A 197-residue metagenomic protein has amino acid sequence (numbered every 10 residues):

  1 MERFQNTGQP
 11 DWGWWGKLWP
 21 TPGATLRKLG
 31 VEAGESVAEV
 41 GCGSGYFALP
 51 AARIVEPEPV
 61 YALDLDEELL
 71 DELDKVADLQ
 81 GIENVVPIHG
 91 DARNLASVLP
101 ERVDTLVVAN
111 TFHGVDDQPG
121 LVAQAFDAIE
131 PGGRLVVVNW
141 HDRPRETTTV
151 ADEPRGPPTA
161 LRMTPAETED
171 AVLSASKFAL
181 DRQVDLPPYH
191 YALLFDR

Functional and structural regions predicted by a protein language model:
M1-P10: N-terminal, positively charged/glycine-rich alpha-helical extensions of SAM-dependent methyltransferases
Q9-P10, W14-G16, R134-L193: C-terminal alpha-helical "lid/dimerization" subdomain adjacent to the S-adenosyl-L-methionine
G16-E35: Conserved alpha-helix/loop element of class I SAM-dependent methyltransferases that forms part of the SAM/SAH-binding
V31, I54-V55, V115, I129: A generic alpha-to-beta junction signature in SAM-dependent methyltransferases
A38, G43-N94: Class I SAM-dependent methyltransferase SAM/SAH-binding core
R93, S97-T105: A short acidic, Gly/Pro-enriched loop at the edge of an enzyme's catalytic core that lines a small-molecule cofactor
D104-Q118: A short SAM/SAH-binding and catalytic strip from SAM-dependent methyltransferases
P119-R134: A short glycine-rich, Lys/Arg-flanked "PGG" loop and its adjoining helix->strand segment in the class I
